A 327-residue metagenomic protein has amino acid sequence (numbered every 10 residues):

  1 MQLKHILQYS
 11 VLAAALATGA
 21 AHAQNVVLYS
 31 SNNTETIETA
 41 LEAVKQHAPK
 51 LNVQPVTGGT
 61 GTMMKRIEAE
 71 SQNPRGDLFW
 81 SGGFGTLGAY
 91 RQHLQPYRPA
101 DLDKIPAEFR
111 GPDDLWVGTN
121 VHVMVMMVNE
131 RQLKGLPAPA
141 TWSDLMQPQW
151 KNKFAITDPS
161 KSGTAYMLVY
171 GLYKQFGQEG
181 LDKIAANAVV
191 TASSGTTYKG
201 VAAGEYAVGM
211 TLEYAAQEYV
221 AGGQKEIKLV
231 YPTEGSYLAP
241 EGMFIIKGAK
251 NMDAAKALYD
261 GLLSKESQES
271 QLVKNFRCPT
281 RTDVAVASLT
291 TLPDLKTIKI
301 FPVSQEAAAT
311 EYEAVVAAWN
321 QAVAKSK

Functional and structural regions predicted by a protein language model:
G19-A23: Sec/Tat signal peptide C-region and signal peptidase I cleavage site
V27, S31-E38, G61, R75-Y206: Extracytoplasmic ligand-binding site segments that recognize negatively charged/polar headgroups
V27-N52, M64, Y219: Short, polar/charged alpha-helical segment
G85-Y90, A207-E226: A ligand-binding cleft/hinge motif common to bilobed small-molecule-binding domains
K104, D182-I184, V190-T191, K225-K247 (+1 more regions): Periplasmic-binding protein-like
M127-Q132, Y170, A239-N251, S270-Q271: A bilobed periplasmic-binding-protein/Venus flytrap-type ligand-binding module shared by bacterial periplasmic
F176-E179, C278-K327: An extracytoplasmic/periplasmic, membrane-proximal ligand-sensing/linker region
I246-V303: Mature extracytoplasmic/periplasmic domains
